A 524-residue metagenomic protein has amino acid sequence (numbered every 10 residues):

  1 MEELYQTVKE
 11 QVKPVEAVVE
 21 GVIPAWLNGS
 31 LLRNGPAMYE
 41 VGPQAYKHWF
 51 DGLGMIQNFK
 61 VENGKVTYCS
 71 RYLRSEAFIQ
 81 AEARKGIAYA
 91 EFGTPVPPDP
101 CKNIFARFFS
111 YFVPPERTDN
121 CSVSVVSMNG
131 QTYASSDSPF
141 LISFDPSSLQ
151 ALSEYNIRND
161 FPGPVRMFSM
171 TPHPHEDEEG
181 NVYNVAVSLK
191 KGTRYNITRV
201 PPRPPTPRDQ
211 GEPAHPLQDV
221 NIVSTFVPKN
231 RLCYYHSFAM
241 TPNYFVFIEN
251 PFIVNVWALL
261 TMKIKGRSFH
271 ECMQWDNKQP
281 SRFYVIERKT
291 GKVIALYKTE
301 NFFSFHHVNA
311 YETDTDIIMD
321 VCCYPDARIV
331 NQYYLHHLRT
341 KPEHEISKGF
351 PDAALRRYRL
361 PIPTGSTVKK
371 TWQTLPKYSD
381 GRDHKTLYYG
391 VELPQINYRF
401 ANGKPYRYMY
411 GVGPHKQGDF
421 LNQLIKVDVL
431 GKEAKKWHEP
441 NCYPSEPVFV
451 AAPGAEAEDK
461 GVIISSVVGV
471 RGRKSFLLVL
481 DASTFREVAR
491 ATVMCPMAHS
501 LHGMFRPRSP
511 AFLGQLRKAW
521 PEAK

Functional and structural regions predicted by a protein language model:
M1-K524: Beta-propeller domains
